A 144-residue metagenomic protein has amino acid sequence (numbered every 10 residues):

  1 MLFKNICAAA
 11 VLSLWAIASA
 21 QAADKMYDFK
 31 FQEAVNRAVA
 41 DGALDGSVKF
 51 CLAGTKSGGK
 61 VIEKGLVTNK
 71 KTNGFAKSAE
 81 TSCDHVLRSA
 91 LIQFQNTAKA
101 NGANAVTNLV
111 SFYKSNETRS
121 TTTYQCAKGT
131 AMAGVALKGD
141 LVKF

Functional and structural regions predicted by a protein language model:
M1-C7: Bacterial N-terminal signal peptides that target proteins for export
A9-W15: Bacterial N-terminal signal peptides
I17-A22: Sec/Tat signal peptide C-region and signal peptidase I cleavage site
A34-F75: Compositionally biased P/S/T/G-rich terminal and signal peptide-adjacent segments that lie outside catalytic cores
G58-V61, A90-I92, A133-L137: Extracellular/mature segments of secreted proteins
G65-T118: Short, well-ordered alpha-helical segments
N108-F144: Surface-exposed short loop/turn segments
